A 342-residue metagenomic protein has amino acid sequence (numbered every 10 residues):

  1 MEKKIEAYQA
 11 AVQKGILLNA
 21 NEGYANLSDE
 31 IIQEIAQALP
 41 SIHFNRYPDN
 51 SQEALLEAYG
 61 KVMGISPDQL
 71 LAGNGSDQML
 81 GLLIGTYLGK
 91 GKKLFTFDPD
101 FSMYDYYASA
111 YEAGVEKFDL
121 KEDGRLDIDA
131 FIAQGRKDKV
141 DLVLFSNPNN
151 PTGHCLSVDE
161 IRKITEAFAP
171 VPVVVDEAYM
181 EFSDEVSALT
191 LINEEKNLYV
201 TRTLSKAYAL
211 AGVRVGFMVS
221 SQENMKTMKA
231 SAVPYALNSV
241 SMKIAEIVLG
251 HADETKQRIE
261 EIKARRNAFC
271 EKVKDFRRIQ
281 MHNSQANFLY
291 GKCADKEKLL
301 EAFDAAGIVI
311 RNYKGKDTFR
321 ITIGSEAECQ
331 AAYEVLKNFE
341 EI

Functional and structural regions predicted by a protein language model:
M1-R46, K61, K139: N-terminal "arm"/small-domain region of PLP-dependent enzymes with the aminotransferase-like
N26-S28, N197-D275, Q280-M281: PLP-dependent aminotransferase class I/II
E53-K93, A327: Phosphate-binding glycine-rich loop
T86-D141, F145: PLP-dependent aminotransferase-like
E122-E177, E181-S183: Active-site phosphate-binding strand-loop segment of PLP-dependent enzymes
D159, A302-A306, R311-I342: PLP-dependent enzyme catalytic core of the Aspartate aminotransferase-like
K263, V273-A306, I323: Conserved PLP-binding catalytic core of the aspartate aminotransferase-like
